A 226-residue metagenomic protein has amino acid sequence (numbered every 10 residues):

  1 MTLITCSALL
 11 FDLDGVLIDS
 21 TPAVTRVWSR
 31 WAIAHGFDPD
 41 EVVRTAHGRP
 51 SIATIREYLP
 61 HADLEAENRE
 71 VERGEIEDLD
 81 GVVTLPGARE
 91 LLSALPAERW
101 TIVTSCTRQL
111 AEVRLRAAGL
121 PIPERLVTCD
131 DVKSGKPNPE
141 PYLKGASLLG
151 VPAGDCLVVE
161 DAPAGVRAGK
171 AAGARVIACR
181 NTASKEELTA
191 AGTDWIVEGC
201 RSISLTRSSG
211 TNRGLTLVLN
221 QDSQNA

Functional and structural regions predicted by a protein language model:
M1-S7, R99, R108-A226: Asp-based, Mg2+/Mn2+-dependent phosphohydrolase catalytic module
L3-P96, T107-Q109, L120-P121: N-terminal helical cap/lid subdomain that shapes the substrate entry/recognition surface in HAD-like hydrolases
D19, I102-T104, A178: Hydrophobic residues in well-ordered beta-strands that form the structural core
S29-A32, T101, I196: Short linear interaction motif-like sites in intrinsically disordered regions of transcription factors
T84, V103, S134: Residue-level marker of regulatory loop/turn positions in helix-turn-helix DNA-binding domains and in histidine
